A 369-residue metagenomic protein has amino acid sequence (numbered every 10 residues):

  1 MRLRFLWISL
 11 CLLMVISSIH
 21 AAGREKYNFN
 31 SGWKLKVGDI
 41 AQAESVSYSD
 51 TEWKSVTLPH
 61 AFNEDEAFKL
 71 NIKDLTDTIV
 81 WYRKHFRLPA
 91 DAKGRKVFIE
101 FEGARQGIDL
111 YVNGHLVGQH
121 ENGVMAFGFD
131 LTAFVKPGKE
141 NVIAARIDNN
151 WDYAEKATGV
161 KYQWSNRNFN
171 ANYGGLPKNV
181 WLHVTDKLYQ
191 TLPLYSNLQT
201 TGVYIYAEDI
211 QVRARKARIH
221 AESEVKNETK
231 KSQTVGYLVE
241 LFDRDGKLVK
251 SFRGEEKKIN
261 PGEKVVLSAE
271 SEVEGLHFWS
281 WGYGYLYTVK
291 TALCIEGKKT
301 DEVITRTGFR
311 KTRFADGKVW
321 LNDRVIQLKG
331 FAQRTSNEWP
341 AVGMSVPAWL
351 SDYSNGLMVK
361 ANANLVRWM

Functional and structural regions predicted by a protein language model:
I8-S17: Bacterial N-terminal signal peptides
E25-F29, D39, D77-Q199, L238 (+1 more regions): Accessory beta-strand-rich segments of carbohydrate-active enzymes
H60-L88, A92-E100, R105-V112, G118-E121 (+7 more regions): Active-site-adjacent substrate/metal-binding segments within catalytic domains of carbohydrate-active enzymes
V112, A214-K257, L267: Beta-strand-rich binding/interaction modules
V117-N122, V249-P261: Solvent-exposed serine/threonine-rich low-complexity stretches and specific carbohydrate-binding patches
L131-A133, S268-W279: Short, hydrophobic beta-strand segments
G138, K216, N260-K264: Solvent-exposed, conformationally flexible loop/turn segments
Y189-E228: Surface beta-strand/loop "capping" patches
